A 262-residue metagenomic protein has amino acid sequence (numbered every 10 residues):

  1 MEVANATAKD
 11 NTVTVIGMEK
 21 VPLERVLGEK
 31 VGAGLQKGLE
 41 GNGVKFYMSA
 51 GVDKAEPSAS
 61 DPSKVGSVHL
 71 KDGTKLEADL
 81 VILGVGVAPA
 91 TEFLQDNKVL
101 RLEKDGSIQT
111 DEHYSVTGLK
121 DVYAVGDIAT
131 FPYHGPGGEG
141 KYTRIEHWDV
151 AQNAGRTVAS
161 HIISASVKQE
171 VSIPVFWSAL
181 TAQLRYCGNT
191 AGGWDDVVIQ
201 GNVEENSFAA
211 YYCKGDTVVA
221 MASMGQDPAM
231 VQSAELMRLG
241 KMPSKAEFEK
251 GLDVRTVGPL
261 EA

Functional and structural regions predicted by a protein language model:
V3-T7: Aromatic pocket-lining residues of Rossmann-like dinucleotide-binding sites
K9-E112: A Rossmann-like FAD-binding core segment of flavoenzymes
G28, G32-L35, S107, D121 (+3 more regions): Generic structural signal for well-ordered, non-membrane alpha-helical segments in soluble metabolic enzymes
A33-Q36, Q152-R156, V231-A234: Generic alpha-helical structural signal
Q36, Y114-S115, F176, A210: Short secondary-structure boundary/capping segments
S63-G66, D72, L76-L102, A182-A262: C-terminal catalytic lobe of FAD-dependent flavoproteins
S67-H69, T74-T157, E247-L252: FAD-site-proximal beta/loop scaffold in flavoenzymes
I128-A229: Mid-to-C-terminal Rossmann-like scaffold of FAD/NAD(P)H-dependent oxidoreductases
